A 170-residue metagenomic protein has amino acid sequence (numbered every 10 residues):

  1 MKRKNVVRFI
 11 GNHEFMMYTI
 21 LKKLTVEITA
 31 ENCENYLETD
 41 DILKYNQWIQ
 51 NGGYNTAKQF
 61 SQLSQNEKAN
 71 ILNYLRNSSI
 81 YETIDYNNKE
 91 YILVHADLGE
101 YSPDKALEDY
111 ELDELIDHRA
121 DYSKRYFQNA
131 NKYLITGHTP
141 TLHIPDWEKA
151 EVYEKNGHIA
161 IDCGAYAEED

Functional and structural regions predicted by a protein language model:
M1-K2, Y126: N-terminal cationic-hydrophobic initiation segments that often serve targeting/anchoring roles
K2-E82: Active-site neighborhood of divalent metal-dependent phosphoester bond hydrolases
Q47-A160, G164-E169: Acidic, His/Gly-enriched loop-helix segments that form or flank divalent-metal centers in metallo-dependent hydrolases
